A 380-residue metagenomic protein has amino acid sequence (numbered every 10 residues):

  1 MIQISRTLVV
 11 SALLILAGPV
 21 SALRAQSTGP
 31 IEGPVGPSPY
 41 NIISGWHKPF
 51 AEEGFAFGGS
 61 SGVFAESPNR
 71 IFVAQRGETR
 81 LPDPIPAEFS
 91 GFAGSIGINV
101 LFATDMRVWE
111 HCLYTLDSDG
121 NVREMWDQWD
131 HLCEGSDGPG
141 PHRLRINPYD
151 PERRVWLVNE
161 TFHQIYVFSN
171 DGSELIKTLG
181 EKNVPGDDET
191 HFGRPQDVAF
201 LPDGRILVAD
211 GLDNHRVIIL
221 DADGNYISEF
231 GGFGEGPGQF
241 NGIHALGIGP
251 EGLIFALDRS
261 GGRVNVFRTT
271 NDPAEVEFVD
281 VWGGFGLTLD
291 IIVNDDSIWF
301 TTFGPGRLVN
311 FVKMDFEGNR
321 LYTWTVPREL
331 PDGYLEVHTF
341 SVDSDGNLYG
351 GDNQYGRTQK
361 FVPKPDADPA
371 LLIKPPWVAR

Functional and structural regions predicted by a protein language model:
M1-V9: Bacterial N-terminal signal peptides that target proteins for export
V9-P19: Bacterial N-terminal signal peptides
V20-R24: Sec/Tat signal peptide C-region and signal peptidase I cleavage site
Q26-R380: Eukaryotic scaffold repeat domains enriched in small/polar residues
